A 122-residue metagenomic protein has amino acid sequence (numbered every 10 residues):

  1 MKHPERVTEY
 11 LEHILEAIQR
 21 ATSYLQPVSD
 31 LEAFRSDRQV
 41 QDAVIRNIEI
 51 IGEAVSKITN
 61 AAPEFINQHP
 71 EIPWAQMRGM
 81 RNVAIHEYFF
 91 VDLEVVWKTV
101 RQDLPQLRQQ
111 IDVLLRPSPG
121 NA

Functional and structural regions predicted by a protein language model:
M1-A122: Solvent-exposed interaction patches of small proteins and small membrane subunits
